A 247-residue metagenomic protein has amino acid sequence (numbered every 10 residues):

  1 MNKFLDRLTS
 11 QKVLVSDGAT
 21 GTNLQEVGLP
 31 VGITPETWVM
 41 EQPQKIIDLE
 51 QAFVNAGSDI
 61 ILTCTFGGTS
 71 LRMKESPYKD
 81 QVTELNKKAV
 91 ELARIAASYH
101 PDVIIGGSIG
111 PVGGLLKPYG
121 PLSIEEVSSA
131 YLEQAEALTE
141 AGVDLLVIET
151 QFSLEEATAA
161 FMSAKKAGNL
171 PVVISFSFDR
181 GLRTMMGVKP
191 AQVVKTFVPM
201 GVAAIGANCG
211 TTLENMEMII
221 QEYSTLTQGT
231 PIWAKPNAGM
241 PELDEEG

Functional and structural regions predicted by a protein language model:
M1-G247: Domain-level signal for soluble alpha/beta catalytic cores
